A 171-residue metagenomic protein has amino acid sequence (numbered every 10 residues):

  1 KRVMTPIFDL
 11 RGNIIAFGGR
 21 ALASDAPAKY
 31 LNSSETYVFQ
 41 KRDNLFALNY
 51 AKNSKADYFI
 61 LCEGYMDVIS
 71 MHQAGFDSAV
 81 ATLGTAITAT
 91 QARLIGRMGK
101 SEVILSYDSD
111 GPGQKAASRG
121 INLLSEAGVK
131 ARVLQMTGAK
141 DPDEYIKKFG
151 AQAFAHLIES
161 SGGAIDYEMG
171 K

Functional and structural regions predicted by a protein language model:
K1-E102, A117: Phosphate-handling DNA/RNA-contact segment within nucleic-acid enzymes
L61, K100-P112, L134-Q135: Acidic beta-strand-to-loop metal/phosphate-binding motif
M66, I87, Y107-A117, A139-K140: Acidic, metal-coordinating catalytic cores used for nucleic-acid/nucleotide bond scission and strand-transfer chemistry
A92-R97, N122-L124, E159, G163: Flexible glycine/proline-rich, aromatic-decorated loop/lid segments
I95, E126-V133: Long, amphipathic alpha-helical "stalk/connector" segments that mediate intersubunit docking and mechanical coupling
R97-G99, I121-L123, K148-A155: Short, hinge-like loop/turn segments at secondary-structure boundaries
A116-A127: Conserved acidic, small-residue-rich alpha-beta core segments centered on
K130-K171: C-terminal or mid-to-C-terminal helical accessory/interaction module adjacent to the motor/catalytic core
